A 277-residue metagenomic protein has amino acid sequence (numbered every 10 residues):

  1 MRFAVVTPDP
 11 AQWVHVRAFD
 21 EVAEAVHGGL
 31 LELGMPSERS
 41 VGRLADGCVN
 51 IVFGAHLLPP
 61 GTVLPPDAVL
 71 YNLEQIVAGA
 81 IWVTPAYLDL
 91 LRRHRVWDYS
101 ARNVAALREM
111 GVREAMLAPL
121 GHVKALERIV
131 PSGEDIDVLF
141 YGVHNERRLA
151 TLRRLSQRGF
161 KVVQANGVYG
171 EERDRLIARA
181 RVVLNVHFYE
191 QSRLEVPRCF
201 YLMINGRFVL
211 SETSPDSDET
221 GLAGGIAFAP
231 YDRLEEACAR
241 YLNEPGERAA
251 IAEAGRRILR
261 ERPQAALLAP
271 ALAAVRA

Functional and structural regions predicted by a protein language model:
M1-C48, G54-P66, N72-A227, R260 (+2 more regions): Nucleotide-sugar donor-binding catalytic core of glycosyltransferases
A25, R233-A237: Short amphipathic alpha-helical segments
R92, R198, A237, A254-G255: Short, hydrophobic/aromatic alpha-helical segments in well-folded domains
L176, A237-R240, A274: CheY-like receiver
V196, G224-D232, R240-G246: Conserved acidic donor-binding segment of nucleotide-sugar-dependent glycosyltransferases
L210, Y231-L234, G255: Catalytic phosphate/metal-binding cores of nucleic-acid and nucleotide-processing enzymes, i.e., regions that mediate
L242-V275: A charged, aromatic-enriched C-terminal amphipathic alpha-helix characteristic of glycosyltransferases across folds
